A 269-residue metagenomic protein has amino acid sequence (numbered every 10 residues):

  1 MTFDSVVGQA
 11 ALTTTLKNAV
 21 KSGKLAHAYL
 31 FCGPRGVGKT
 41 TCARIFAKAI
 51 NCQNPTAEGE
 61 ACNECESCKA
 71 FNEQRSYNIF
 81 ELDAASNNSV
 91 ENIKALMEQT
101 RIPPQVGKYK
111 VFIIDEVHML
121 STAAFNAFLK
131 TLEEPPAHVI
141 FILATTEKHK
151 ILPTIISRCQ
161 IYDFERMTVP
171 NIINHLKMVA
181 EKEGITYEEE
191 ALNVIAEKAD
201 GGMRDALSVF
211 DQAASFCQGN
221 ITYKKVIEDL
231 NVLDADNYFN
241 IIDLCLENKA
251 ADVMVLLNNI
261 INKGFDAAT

Functional and structural regions predicted by a protein language model:
M1-I161, V179: P-loop/Walker A NTP-binding region and its immediately flanking N-terminal helices in P-loop NTPase folds
E73-S76, N92-A95, K108, Q160-T269: Extended, largely alpha-helical regulatory/partner-binding modules appended to the mid-to-C-terminal parts
